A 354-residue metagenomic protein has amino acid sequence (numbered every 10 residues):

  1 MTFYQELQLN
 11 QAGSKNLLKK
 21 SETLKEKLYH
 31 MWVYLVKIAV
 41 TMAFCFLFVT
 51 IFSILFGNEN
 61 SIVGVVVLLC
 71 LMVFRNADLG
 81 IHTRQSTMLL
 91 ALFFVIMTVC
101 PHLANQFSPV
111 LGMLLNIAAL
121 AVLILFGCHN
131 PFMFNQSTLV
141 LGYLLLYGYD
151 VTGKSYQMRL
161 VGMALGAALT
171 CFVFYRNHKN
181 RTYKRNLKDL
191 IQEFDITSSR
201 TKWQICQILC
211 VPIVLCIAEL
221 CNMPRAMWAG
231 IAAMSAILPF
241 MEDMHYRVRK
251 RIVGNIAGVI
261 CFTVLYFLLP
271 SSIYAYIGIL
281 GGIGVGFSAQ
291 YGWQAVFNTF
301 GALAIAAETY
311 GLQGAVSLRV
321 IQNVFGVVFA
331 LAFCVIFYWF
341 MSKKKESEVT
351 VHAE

Functional and structural regions predicted by a protein language model:
M1-L35, H178-T201, S342-E354: Intrinsically disordered, low-complexity non-transmembrane regions of multi-pass membrane transporters
M1-L90: N-terminal signal-anchor module of multipass membrane proteins
M42-F46, E59-A77, L114-T152, A167 (+2 more regions): Pore- and pathway-forming membrane helices of multi-pass small-molecule/ion transporters and channels
M42-T50, I54, L90-H102, N116-L125 (+9 more regions): Transmembrane alpha-helical segments of multi-pass membrane transport proteins and ion-pumping complexes
I51-E59, R84, V99-G112, G153-G162 (+2 more regions): Membrane-helix interface and helix-disruption motif detector
T83-L92, P131-G142, R249-A257, F297 (+1 more regions): Cytoplasmic-side transmembrane-helix entry/capping segments in multi-pass membrane proteins
P101-Q192, I196: Membrane-interface helix-loop-helix junctions at boundaries between adjacent transmembrane segments
P212-L265, L269: Transmembrane helical segments that form the transport core of multi-pass membrane transport proteins
